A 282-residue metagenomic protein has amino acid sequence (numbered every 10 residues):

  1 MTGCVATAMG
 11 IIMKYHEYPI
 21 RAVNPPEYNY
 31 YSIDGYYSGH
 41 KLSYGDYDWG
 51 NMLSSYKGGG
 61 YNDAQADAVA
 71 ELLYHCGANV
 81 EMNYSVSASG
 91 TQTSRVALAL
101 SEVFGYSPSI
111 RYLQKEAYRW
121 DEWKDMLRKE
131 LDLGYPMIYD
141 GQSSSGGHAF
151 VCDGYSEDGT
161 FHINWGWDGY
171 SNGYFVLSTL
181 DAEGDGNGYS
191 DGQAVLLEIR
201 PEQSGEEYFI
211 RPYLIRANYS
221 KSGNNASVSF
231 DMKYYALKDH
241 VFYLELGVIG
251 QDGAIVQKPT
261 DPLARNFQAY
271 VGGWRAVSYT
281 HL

Functional and structural regions predicted by a protein language model:
M1-K14, S85-L100: Active-site nucleophilic cysteine motif
T2-G39, S43: Active-site nucleophile-adjacent alpha helix/oxyanion-hole segment immediately C-terminal to the catalytic cysteine
L98, E102-N164: Active-site-adjacent substructure of cysteine-protease-like catalytic cores
G159-V176: Catalytic Cys-His active-site segments of thiol-dependent hydrolases/isopeptidases
G186, D191-D231, G250-I255: Short, compositionally biased P/S/T/A/G/V-rich stretches that sit at domain boundaries
D239-P259: Extended low-complexity, serine/threonine- and proline-enriched intrinsically disordered segments
A254-R275: Solvent-exposed serine/threonine-rich low-complexity stretches and specific carbohydrate-binding patches
T280-H281: Conserved small/polar residues in nucleotide/adenosyl-binding loops
